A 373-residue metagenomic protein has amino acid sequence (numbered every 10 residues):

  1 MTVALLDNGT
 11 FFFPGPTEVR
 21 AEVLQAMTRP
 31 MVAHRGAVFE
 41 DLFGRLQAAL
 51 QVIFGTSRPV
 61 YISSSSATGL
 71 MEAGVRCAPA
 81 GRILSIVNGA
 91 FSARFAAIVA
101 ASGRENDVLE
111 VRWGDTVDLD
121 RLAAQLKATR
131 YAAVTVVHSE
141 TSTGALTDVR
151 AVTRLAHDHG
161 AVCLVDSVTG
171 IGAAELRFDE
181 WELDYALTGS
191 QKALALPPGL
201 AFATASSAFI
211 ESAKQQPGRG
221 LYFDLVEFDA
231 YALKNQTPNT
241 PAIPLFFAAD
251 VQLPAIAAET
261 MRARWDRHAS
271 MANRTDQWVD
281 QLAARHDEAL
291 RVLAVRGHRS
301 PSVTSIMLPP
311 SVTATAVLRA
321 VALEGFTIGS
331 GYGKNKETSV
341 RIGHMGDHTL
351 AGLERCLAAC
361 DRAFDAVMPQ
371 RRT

Functional and structural regions predicted by a protein language model:
A4-L6, K334, T338-T373: PLP-dependent enzyme catalytic core of the Aspartate aminotransferase-like
N8-S64: A glycine-/small-polar-enriched, mobile loop at the entrance of the PLP active site in fold-type I
E18-V19, Q191-Q277: Active-site C-terminal subdomain of aminotransferase-like
R45-F54, L253-L293: Conserved PLP-dependent catalytic core of the aminotransferase class-I/II
S57-L84, N88, S92-A96: Conserved beta-loop-alpha segment that forms the PLP phosphate-binding cup at the N-terminus of a helix
V117-G172: Active-site phosphate-binding strand-loop segment of PLP-dependent enzymes
D179-Q191: Conserved active-site segment immediately N-terminal to the catalytic lysine that forms the internal aldimine
D287-V321: Conserved PLP-binding catalytic core of the aspartate aminotransferase-like
